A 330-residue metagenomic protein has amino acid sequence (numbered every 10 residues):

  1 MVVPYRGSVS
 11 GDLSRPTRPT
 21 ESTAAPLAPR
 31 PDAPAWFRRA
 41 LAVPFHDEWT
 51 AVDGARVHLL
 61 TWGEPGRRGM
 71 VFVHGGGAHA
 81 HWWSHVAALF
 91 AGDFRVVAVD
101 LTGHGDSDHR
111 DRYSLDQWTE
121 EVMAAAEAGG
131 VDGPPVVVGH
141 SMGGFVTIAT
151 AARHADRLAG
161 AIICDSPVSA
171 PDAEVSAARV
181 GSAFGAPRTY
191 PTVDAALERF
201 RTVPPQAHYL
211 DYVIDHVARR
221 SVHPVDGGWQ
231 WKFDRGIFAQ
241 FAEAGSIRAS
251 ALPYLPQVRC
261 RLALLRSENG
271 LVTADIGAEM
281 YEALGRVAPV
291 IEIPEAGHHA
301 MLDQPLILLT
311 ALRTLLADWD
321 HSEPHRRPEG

Functional and structural regions predicted by a protein language model:
M1-M70, G92-F94, V131-D132, R313-G330: Alpha/beta-hydrolase fold catalytic core
T50-A55, L60, V97-V138, T310: Active-site loop/oxyanion-hole signature of alpha/beta-hydrolase fold enzymes
A55-D108: Conserved HGGG/HGGXW glycine-rich cap/lid loop of the alpha/beta-hydrolase fold
G139, G143, T147: Gly/Ala-rich beta-loop-alpha elbow adjacent to hydrolase catalytic centers
I148, A152, A159-V193: Flexible "cap/lid" loop of the alpha/beta hydrolase fold
P191-A249: Conserved alpha/beta-hydrolase catalytic His-Asp/Glu region
H223-A283, E292: Conserved serine/cysteine hydrolase catalytic core
I293-P305, L309: Catalytic histidine-centered segment of alpha/beta-hydrolase-like enzymes
